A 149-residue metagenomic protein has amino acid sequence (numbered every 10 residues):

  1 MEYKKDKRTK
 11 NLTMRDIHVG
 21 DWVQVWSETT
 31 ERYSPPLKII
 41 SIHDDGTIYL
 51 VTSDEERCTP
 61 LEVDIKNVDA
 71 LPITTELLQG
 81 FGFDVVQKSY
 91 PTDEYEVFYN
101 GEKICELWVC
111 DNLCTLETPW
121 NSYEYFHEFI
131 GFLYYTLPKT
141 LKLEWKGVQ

Functional and structural regions predicted by a protein language model:
M1-E2, V51-D54, Q149: Glycine- and charge-rich intrinsically disordered segments
M1-I17: Mixed-charge, Lys/Arg-rich low-complexity intrinsically disordered regions
D21-W22, T29-G46: Short beta-strand-centered aromatic/proline hotspots
W22, D84-V85, E96, G147: Detector for intrinsically disordered, low-structure N-terminal pre-sequences
W26-E28, F98: A generic structural motif
S41-V63, V86-H127: Acidic, low-complexity, intrinsically disordered interaction modules
E56-D84, Y123-V148: Intrinsically disordered, low-complexity, charged/polar segments
